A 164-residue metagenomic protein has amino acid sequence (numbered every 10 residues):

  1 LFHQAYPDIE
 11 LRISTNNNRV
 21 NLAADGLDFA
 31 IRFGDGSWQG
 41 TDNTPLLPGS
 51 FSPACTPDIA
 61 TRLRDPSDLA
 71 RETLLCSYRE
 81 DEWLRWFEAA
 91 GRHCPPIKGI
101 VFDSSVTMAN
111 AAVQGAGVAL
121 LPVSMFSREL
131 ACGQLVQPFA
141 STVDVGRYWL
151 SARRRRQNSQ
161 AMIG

Functional and structural regions predicted by a protein language model:
L1-Q39: Central regulatory/effector-binding core of bacterial HTH transcription factors
R12-N16, P138, S151: Solvent-exposed beta-strand sheet faces enriched in polar/charged residues
L22, T61, N158-A161: Secondary-structure boundary/capping motif
A24, G36-A116, L121-G146: C-terminal regulatory
R32-F33, Q114-A116, R156-Q160: Short, charged low-complexity intrinsically disordered segments located at boundaries of structured domains
A140-G164: A late-sequence structural motif
